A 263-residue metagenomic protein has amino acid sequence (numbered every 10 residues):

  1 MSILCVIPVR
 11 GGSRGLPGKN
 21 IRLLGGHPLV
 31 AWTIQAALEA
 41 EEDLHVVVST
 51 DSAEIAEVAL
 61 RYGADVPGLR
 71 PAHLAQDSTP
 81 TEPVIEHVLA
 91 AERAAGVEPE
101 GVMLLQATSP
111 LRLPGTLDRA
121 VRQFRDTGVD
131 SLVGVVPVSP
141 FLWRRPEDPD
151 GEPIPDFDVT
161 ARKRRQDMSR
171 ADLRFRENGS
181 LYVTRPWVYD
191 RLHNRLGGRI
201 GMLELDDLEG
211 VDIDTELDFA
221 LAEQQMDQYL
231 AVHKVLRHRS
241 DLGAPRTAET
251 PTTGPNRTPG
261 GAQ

Functional and structural regions predicted by a protein language model:
I3-S49: N-terminal glycine-rich phosphate-binding loop and ensuing alpha1 helix
C5-I7, V48, L104, S131-G134 (+1 more regions): Structural beta-sheet core signal
D43, V97-P99, G128-V129: Short, high-confidence coil segments that cap the C-terminus of an alpha-helix and link into the following beta-strand
V48-S49, G134, Y182, D212: Active-site-adjacent beta-strand anchor residues
A53-M103, L111, G115-R119: Short phosphate-binding loop-to-helix
P83, S109-R199, E204-D206: Conserved core of the sugar-phosphate nucleotidyltransferase
R174-Q263: Conserved alpha/beta core of the MobA/IspD/sugar-nucleotide pyrophosphorylase nucleotidyltransferase superfamily
